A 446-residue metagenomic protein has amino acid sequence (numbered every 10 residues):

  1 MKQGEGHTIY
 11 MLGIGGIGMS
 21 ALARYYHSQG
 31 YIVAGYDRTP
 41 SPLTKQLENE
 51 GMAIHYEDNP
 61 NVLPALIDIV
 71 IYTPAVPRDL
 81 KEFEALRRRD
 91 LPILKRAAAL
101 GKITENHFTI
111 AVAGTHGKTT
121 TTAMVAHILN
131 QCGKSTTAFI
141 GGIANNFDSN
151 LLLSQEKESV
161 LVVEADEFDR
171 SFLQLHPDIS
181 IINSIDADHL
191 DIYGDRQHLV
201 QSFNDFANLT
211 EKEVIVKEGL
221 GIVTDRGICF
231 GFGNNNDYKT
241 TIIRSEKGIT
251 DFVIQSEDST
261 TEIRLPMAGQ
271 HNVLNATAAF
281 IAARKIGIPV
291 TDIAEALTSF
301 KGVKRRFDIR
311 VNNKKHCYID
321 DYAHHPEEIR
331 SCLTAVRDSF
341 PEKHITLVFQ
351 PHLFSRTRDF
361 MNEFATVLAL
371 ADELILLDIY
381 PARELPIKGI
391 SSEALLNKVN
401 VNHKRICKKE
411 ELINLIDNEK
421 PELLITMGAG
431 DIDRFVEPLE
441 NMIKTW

Functional and structural regions predicted by a protein language model:
K2-G6, Y25, Y31, E48 (+6 more regions): Phosphate-binding loop of NTP-binding sites
K2-T8, G18, Y25, Q29 (+3 more regions): Nucleotide phosphate-binding/pyrophosphate-handling subdomain across enzymes that bind or process nucleotide phosphates
I9-I14, M427: Conserved N-terminal Rossmann-fold NAD(P)-binding element of oxidoreductases
I32-Q46: NAD(P)-binding Rossmann-fold cofactor-contacting core
Y36-D37, H55-D58, L94-A98, F139-G142 (+5 more regions): Beta-strand->loop->alpha-helix junctions that form or flank phosphate-binding loops in nucleotide-handling enzymes
A65-I69, S159, K420-E422: Short acidic/histidine-rich motifs immediately flanking catalytic phosphotransfer sites in two-component signaling
I228, A365-E422: C-terminal helical cap/extension that packs against the catalytic core of soluble nucleotide-cofactor enzymes
E411-M442: A glycine-rich beta-strand to alpha-helix segment that forms a phosphate/ribose-binding loop at ligand/cofactor sites
